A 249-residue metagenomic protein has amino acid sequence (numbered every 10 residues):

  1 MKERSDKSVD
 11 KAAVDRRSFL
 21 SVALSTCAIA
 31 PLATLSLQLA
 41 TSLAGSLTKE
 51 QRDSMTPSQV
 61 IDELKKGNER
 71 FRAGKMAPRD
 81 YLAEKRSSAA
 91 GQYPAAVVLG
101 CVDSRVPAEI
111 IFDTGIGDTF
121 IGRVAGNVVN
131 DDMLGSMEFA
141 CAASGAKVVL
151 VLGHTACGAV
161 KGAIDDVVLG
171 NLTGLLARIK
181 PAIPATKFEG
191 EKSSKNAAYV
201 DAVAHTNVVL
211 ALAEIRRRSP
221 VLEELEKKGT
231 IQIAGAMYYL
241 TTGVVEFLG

Functional and structural regions predicted by a protein language model:
M1-V14, A28: N-terminal secretory signal peptides
K11-L20, T34: Twin-arginine (Tat) signal peptide motif
L20-C27, P31-L32, S46-G91, G117 (+2 more regions): Divalent-metal-activated hydrolytic enzyme cores
L35-G45: Signal peptide processing junction and immediate N-terminal pro/mature segment of secreted/exported proteins
A90-V97, D103-E109: Active-site alpha/beta core segments
L99-C101, R123, L150-H154, A234-Y239: Short beta-strand segments
V102-N127, D132: Active-site cofactor/substrate anionic-group-binding motifs, chiefly glycine- and Lys/Arg-rich phosphate-binding loops
S104-R105, H154-A159: Gly/Ser/Thr-rich loops at beta-strand to alpha-helix junctions that form or flank small-molecule/cofactor-binding
